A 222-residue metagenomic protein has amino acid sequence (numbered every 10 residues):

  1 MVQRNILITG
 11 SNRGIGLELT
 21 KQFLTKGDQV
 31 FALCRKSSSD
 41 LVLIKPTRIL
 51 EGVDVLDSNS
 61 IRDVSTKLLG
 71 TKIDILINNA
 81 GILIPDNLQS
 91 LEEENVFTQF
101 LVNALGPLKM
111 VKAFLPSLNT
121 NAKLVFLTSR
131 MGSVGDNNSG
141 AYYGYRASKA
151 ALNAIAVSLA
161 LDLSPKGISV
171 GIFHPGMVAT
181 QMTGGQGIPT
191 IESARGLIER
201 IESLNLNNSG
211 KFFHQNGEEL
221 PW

Functional and structural regions predicted by a protein language model:
I8-T9, N78-N79, K123-S129, S169-H174: Structural signature of the Rossmann-like NAD(P)-dependent dehydrogenase/reductase core
N12-Q22: N-terminal Rossmann NAD(P)H-binding glycine-rich loop of SDR-like oxidoreductase domains
K26-L41: Conserved glycine-rich Rossmann-like NAD(P)H-binding loop of the short-chain dehydrogenase/reductase
K45-N59: Rossmann-fold cofactor-recognition segment
I82, N87-Q99, T120-S164: Catalytic loop of short-chain dehydrogenase/reductase
V111-K112, V157: A short, exposed helix-loop element centered on a Lys and neighboring polar residues
I172-P175, T180, G184-W222: C-terminal helical subdomain
